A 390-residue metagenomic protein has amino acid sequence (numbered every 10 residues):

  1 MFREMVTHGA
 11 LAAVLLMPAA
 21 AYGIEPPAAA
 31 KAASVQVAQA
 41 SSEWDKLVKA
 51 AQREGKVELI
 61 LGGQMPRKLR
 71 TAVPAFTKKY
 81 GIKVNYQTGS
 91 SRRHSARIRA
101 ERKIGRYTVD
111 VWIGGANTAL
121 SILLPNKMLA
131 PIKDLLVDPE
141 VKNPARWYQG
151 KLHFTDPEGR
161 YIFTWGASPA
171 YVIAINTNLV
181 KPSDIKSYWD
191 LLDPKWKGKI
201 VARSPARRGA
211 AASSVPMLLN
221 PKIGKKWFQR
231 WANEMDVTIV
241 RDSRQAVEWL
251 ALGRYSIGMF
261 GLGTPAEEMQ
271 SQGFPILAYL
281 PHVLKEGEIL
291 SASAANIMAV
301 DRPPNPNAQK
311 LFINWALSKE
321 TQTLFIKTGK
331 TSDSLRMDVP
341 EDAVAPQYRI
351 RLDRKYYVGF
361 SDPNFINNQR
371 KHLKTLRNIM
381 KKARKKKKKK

Functional and structural regions predicted by a protein language model:
M1-E54, K385-K390: Short, low-complexity disordered leader/linker segments with a strong preference for bacterial N-terminal type II
S41-Q52, K56, G62-K83, I173: Short, polar/charged alpha-helical segment
I60-V73, N85-R99, Y107-V247, A251-R254: Extracytoplasmic ligand-binding site segments that recognize negatively charged/polar headgroups
A119-I122, S256-L277: A ligand-binding cleft/hinge motif common to bilobed small-molecule-binding domains
V172-L179, P216-L219, A292-N305, L324-F325: A bilobed periplasmic-binding-protein/Venus flytrap-type ligand-binding module shared by bacterial periplasmic
Q229-N233, V237-V240, G273-P303: Periplasmic-binding protein-like
A295-F360: Mature extracytoplasmic/periplasmic domains
V339-K390: Extracellular/periplasmic bilobal clamshell ligand-binding domains
